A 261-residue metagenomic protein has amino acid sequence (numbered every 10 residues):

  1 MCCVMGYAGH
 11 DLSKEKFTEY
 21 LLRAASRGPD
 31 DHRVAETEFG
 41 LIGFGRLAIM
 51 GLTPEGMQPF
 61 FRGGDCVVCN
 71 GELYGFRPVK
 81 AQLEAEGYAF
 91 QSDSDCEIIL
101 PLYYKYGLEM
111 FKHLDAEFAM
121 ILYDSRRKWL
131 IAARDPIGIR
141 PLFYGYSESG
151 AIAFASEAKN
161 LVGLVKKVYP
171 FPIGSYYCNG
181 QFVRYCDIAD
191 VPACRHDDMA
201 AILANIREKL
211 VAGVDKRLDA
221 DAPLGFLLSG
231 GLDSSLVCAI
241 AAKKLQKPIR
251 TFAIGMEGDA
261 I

Functional and structural regions predicted by a protein language model:
M1-I261: Cysteine-centered catalytic environments shared across enzyme families
